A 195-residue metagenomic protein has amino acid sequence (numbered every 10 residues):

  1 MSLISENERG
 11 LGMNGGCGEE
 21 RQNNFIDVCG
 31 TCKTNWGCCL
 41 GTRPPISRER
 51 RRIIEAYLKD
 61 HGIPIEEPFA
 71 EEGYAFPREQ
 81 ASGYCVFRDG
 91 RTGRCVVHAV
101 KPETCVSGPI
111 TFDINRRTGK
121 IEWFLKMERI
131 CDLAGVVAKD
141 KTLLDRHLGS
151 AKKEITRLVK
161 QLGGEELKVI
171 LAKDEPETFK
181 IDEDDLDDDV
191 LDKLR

Functional and structural regions predicted by a protein language model:
S2-R195: Short loop/turn segments that flank or connect secondary-structure elements
